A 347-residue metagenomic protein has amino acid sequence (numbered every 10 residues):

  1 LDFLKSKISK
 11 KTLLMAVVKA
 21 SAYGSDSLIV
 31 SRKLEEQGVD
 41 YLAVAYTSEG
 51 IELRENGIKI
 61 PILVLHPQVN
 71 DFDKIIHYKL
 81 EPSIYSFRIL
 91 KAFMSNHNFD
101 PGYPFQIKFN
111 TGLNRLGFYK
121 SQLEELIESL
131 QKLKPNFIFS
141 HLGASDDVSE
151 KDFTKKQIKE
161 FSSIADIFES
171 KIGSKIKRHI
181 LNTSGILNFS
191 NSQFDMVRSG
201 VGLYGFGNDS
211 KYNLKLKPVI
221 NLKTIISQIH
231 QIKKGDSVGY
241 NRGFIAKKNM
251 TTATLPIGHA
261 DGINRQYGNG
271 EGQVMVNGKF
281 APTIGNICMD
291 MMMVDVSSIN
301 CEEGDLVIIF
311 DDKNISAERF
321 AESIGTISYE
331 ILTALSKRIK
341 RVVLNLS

Functional and structural regions predicted by a protein language model:
L1-K7: Positively charged, low-complexity intrinsically disordered leader regions
D2, S48-E49, P67-N70, K74 (+2 more regions): Active-site anion/phosphate-binding pocket segments in diverse small-molecule metabolic enzymes
K5, K19, R54, K108 (+4 more regions): Basic side chains
K5, K59-I60, P104, F137 (+2 more regions): Secondary-structure boundary/capping motif
K10-H179: Active-site-proximal beta-alpha core segment in soluble small-molecule metabolic enzymes
